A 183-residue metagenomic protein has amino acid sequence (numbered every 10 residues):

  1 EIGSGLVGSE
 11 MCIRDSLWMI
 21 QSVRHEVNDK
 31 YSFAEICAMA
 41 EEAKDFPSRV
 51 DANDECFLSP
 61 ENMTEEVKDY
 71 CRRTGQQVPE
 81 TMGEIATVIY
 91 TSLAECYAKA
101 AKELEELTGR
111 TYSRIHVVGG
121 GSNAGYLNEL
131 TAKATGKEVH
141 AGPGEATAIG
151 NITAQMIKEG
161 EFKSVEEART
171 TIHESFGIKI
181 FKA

Functional and structural regions predicted by a protein language model:
E1-G8, C12-I13: Single conserved hydrophobic/aromatic residue that forms the stacking wall/gate of nucleotide- or nucleobase-binding
R14, Q21-S22, V27-R73: Conserved ATP-utilizing enzyme core subdomain
R14, R24, T87, T91 (+3 more regions): Glycine-rich phosphate-binding/hydrolytic loop that grips phosphoryl groups
W18-E26, E95-K102, T153-K158: Short glycine/serine- and small hydrophobic-enriched flexible loop segments
E26-S32, G75, G109, G136 (+1 more regions): Residue-level recognition of short, structured coil/turn motifs that connect secondary structure elements
E35-M39, T111-V118, E166-E174: Beta-strand segments within the central parallel beta-sheet cores of soluble alpha/beta enzyme folds
R49-P143: Activation-segment/catalytic-loop signature of the eukaryotic protein kinase fold
K179-A183: Metal-dependent nuclease catalytic regions and adjoining charged, substrate-binding loops involved in nucleic-acid end
